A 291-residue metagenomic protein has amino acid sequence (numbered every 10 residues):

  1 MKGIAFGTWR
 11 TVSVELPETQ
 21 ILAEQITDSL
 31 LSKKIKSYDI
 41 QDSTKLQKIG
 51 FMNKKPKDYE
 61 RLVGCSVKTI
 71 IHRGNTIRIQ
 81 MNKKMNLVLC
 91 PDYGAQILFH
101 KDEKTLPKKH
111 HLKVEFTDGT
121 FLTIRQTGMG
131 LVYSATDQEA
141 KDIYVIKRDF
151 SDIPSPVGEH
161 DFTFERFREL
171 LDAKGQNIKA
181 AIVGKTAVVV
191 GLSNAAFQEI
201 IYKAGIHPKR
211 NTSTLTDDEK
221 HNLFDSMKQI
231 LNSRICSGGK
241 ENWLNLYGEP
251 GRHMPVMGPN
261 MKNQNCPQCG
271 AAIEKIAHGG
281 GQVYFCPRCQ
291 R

Functional and structural regions predicted by a protein language model:
G3-Y144, R291: Acidic, proline/glycine-enriched N-terminal capping motif
S13-L16, V157, D161, T216-F224: Generic detection of long, well-ordered alpha-helical segments
V14, P91, A95, R148 (+2 more regions): Flexible, active-site-adjacent loop/turn segments at secondary-structure boundaries
S29, T120, A135, H160 (+3 more regions): Noncatalytic, beta-rich nucleic-acid-contacting surfaces in large DNA/RNA-processing enzymes
K34-D58, I71, R78, R166-R291: Basic, nucleic-acid-binding surfaces and adjacent catalytic neighborhoods in DNA/RNA-processing proteins
E103, R148-G158, R210-D217: Short histidine-centered catalytic/ligand-binding loop motif
K104-K108, D161, D172, G191: Short, amphipathic alpha-helical segments
V132-Q176: A short, charged helix-loop
